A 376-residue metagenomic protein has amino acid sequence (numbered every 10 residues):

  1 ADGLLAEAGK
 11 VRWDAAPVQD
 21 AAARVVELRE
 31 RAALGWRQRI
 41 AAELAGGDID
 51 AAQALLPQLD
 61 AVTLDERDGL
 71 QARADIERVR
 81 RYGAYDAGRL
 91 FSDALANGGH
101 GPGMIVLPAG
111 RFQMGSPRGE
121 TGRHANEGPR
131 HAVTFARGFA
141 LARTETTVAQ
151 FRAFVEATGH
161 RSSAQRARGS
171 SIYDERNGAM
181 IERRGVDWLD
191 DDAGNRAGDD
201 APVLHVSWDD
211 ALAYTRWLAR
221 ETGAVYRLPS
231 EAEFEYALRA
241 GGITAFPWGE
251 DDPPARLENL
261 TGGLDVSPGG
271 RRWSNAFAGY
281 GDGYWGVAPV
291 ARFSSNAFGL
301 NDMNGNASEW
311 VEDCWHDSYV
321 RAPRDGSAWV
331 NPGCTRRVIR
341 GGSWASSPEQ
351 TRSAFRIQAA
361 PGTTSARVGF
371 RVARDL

Functional and structural regions predicted by a protein language model:
D2-M180, D209, R216, G242 (+2 more regions): Short, compositionally biased
A41, A140, D199-A201, G223 (+1 more regions): Generic anion/oxyanion-binding catalytic loop in active/binding sites
G98, A197, Y284, G362-T364: Short, flexible hinge/linker loops that cap or flank conserved catalytic cores
Q113, P117-R118, G122-R123, R161 (+2 more regions): Functional-site microenvironments in short loops/helix caps that host divalent-cation chemistry
E127-R130, F277, A359-A360: Short beta-strand/turn micro-motifs at beta-sheet edges
A140-T144, L204-S207, F293, P361-S365: Aromatic-acidic/polar surface patches that form glycan- and anion
T335, S346-S347, A359-V368: Repeated polar recognition positions within modular binding domains
